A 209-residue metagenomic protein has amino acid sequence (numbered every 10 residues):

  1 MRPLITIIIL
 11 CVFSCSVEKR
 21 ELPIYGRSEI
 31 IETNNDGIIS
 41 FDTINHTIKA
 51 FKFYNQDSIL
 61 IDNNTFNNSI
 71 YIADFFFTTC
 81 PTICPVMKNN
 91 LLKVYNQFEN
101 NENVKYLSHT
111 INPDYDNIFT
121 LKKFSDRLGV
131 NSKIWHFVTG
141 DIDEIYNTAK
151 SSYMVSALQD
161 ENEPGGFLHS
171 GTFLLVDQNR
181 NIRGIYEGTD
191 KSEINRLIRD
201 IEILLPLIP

Functional and structural regions predicted by a protein language model:
M1-A50, P209: N-terminal targeting signals for export/organelle localization
T43, D57-S58: Coil residues (strongly favoring Ser/Thr
I48-K49, Y71, S170-T172: Short loop/turn microsegments at loop-to-beta-strand junctions
K52-F53, L175: Hydrophobic beta-strand positions
I61-L91, L107: Short active-site neighborhood of thiol/selenol oxidoreductases, capturing the structured segment around
K88-T148: Structural microenvironment flanking redox-active thiols in thiol-disulfide oxidoreductases
Q159-P209: Thiol-/selenol-based redox modules, centered on thioredoxin-like and closely related oxidoreductase domains
